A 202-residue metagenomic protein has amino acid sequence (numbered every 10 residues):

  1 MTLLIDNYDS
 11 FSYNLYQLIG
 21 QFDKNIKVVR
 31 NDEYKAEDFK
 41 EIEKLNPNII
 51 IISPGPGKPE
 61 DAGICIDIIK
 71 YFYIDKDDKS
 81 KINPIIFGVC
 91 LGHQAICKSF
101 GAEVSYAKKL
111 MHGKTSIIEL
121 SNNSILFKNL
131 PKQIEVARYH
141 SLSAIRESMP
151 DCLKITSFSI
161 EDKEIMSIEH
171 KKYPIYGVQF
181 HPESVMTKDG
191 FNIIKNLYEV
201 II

Functional and structural regions predicted by a protein language model:
M1-L4: Extreme N-terminal starter segment of soluble prokaryotic enzymes
L18-K24: A short, Lys/Arg-enriched amphipathic alpha-helix followed by its capping loop at the start of a domain
K24-Y34: A short beta-strand-loop structural module common to alpha/beta enzyme folds
K35-N46: Short amphipathic alpha-helix with an adjacent loop that forms part of the alpha/beta core around
N46-P47, P182: Proline-aspartate-enriched helix->loop->beta-strand connector
P47-N129, E135, I194-N196: Cysteine-nucleophile active-site neighborhood
S124-Y173: Catalytic beta-strand/loop cores that center a nucleophilic Ser/Cys/Thr and support acyl-enzyme chemistry
P182-I202: Acyltransferase
